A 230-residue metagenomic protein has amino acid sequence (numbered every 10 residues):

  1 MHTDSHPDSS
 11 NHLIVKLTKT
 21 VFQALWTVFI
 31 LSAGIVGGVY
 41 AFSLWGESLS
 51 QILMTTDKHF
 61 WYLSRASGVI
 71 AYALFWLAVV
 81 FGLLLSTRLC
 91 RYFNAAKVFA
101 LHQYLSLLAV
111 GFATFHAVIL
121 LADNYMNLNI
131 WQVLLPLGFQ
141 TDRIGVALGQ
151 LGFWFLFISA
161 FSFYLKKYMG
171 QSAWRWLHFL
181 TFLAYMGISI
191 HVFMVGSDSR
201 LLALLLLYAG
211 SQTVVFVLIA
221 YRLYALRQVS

Functional and structural regions predicted by a protein language model:
H2-S230: Membrane-embedded alpha-helical bundles that constitute the cytochrome b-like, heme-associated redox core of multi-pass
